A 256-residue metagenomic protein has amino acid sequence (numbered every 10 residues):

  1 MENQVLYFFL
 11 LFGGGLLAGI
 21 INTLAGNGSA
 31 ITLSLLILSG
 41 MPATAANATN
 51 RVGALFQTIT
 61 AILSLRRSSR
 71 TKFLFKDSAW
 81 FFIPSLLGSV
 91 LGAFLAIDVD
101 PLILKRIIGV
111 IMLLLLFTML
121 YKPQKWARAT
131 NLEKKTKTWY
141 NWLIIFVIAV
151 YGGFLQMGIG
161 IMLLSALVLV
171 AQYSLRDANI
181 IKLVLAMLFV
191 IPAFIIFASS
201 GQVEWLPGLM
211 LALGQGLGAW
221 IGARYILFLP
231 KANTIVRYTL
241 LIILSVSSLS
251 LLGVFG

Functional and structural regions predicted by a protein language model:
M1-P42, A129-N179: Selected transmembrane alpha-helices and immediately adjacent juxtamembrane segments of polytopic inner-membrane
N3, Y7-L11, D77, F81 (+6 more regions): Residue-level signature of transmembrane alpha-helical entry/exit and packing/kink sites in multi-pass membrane
Y7, M41-Q57, L102-M112, A149-G158 (+1 more regions): Structural signature of hydrophobic alpha-helical transmembrane segments
F8, R51, I108-M112, L116 (+3 more regions): Residues within membrane-spanning alpha-helices of integral membrane proteins, especially the hydrophobic core/packing
G19-A79: Juxtamembrane transmembrane-helix termini in multi-pass membrane transport proteins
V52-I103, V190-N233, Y238, I243: Selective hydrophobic functional segments
T60-R70, V110-E133, S248-G256: Transmembrane helix exit motif
L91-G92, I145-M157, P192-A198, V246-G256: Hydrophobic alpha-helical transmembrane segments in multi-pass integral membrane proteins
